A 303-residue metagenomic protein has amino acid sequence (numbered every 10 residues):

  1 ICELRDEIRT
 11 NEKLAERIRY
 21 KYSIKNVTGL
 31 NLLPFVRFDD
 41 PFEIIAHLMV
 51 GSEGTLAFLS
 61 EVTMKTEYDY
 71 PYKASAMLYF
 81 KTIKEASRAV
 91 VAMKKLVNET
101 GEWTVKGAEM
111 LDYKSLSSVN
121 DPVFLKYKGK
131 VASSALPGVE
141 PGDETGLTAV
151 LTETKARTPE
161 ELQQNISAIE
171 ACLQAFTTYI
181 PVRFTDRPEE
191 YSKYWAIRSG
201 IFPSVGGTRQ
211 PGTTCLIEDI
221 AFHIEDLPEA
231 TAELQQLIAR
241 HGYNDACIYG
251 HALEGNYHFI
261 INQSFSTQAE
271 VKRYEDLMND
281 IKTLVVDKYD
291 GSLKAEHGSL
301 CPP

Functional and structural regions predicted by a protein language model:
I1-A295, L300-P303: Noncatalytic alpha-helical scaffold of FAD-dependent oxidoreductases
